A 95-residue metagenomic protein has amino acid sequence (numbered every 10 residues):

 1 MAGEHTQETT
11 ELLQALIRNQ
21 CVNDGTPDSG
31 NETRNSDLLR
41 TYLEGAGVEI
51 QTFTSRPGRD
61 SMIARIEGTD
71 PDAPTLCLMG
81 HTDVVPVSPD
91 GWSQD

Functional and structural regions predicted by a protein language model:
A2-D95: Acidic/His- and Gly-rich active-site-bordering loop/insert found across diverse amide/peptide-bond hydrolases
